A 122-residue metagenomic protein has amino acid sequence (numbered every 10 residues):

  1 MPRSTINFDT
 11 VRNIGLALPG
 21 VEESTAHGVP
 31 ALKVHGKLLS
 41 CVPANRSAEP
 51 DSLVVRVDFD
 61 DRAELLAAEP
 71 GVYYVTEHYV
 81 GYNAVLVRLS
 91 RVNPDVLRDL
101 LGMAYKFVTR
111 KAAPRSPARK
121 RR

Functional and structural regions predicted by a protein language model:
M1-R122: Charge-dense, helix-prone N-terminal extensions
